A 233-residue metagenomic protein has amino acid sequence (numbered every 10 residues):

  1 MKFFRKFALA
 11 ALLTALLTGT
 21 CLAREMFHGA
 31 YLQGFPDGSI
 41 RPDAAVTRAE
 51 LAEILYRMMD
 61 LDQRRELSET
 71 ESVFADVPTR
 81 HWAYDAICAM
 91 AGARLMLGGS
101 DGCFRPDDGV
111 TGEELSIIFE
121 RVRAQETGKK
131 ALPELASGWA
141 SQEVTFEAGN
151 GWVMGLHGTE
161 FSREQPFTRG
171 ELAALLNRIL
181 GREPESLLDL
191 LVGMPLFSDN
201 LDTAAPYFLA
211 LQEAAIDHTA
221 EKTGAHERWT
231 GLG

Functional and structural regions predicted by a protein language model:
M1-A11: Bacterial N-terminal signal peptides that target proteins for export
K2, G19-G233: N-terminal propeptides
A10-G19: Bacterial N-terminal signal peptides
